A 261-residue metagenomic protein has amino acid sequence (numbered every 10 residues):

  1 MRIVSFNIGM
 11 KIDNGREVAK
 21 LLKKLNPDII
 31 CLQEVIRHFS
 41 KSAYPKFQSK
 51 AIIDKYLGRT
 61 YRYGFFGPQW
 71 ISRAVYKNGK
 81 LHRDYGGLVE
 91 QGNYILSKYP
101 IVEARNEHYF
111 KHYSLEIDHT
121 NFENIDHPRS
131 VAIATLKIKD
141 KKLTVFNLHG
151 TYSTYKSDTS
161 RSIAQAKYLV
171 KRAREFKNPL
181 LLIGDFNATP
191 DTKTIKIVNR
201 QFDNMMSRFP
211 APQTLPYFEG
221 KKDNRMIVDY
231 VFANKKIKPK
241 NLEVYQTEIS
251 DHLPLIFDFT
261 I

Functional and structural regions predicted by a protein language model:
M1-I29, V75-I261: Active-site regions of metal-assisted phosphoester/phosphodiester hydrolases, unifying DNase/endonuclease modules
I8, E34-V35, P68, N147: A cross-domain feature marking catalytic cores of carbohydrate-active enzymes and several ubiquitous metabolic/repair
L32, F66, A233: Short beta-strand and adjacent tight-turn residues that come in two discontinuous sequence segments and form the edges
E34-Y44: Active-site neighborhood of divalent metal-dependent phosphoester/pyrophosphate hydrolases
P45-I52, R161-K167: Charged helix-capping and loop-helix junction motifs
I53-G64, L96: Charged, glycine-enriched surface loops/patches that mediate electrostatic binding to polyanionic ligands
T60-Y76, E107-F110: A short, structured active-site edge motif that brings together acidic residues
